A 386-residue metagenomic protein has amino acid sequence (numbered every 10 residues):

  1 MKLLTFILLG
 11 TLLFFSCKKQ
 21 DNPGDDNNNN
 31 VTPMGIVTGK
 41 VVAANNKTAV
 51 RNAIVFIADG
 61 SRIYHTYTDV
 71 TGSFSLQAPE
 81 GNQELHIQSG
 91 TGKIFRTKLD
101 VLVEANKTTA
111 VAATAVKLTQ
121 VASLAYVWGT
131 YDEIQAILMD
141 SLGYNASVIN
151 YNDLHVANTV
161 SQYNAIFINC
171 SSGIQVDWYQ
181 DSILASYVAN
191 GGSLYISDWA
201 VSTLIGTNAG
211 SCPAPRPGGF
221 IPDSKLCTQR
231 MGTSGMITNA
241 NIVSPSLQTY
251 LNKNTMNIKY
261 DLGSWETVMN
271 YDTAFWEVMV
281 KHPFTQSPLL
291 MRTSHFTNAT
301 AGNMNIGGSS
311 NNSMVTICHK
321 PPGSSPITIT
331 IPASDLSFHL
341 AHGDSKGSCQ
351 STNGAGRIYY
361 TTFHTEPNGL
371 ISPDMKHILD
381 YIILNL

Functional and structural regions predicted by a protein language model:
L13-G39: Bacterial Sec-dependent N-terminal signal peptides
V31, A110-Q120: Conserved "repeat-terminator" motif of extracellular CCP/Sushi domains
A49, I57-S73, Q77: Short, acidic Ser/Thr/Gly-rich low-complexity loop/linker segments typical of extracellular and cell-surface proteins
G72-L76, E80-G92: A short, solvent-exposed beta-strand micro-motif common in secreted/extracellular proteins
T91-V111: Structured interaction patches on ligand/partner-binding surfaces of diverse proteins
A122-P213: Helical hinge/lid and interdomain linker segments adjacent to catalytic or ligand-binding clefts that mediate domain
G173-D272: A glycine-rich, often tryptophan-bearing local segment used as a flexible ligand/cofactor-contacting loop or short
L226-N312, A341, S348-S372: Catalytic beta-strand/loop cores that center a nucleophilic Ser/Cys/Thr and support acyl-enzyme chemistry
